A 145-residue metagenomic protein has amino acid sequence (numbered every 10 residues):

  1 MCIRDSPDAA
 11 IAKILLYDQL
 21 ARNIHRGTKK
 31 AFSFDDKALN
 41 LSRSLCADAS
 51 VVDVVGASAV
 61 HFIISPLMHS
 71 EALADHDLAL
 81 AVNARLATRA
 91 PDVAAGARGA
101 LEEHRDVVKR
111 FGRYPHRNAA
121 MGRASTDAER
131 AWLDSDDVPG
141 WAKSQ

Functional and structural regions predicted by a protein language model:
M1-I3: Short, small-residue-biased leader/transition segments that mark boundaries at the very start of proteins
S6-I14, G56-H61, A97: Alpha-helical scaffolds flanking conserved acidic
K13-A31: Conserved alpha-helical segments that form or flank metal/cofactor-binding pockets of metalloenzymes
H25-F34, D53-A57: Short acidic alpha-helical/loop segments enriched in Asp/Glu that coordinate divalent cations
A38-T88: A contiguous pocket-lining binding segment that forms or flanks enzyme active sites
V82-A100, H104-R105, F111: C-terminal folded domains that constitute the principal catalytic or ligand-binding module of multi-domain proteins
R113-H116: Membrane-proximal soluble regions of multi-pass membrane proteins
S125-S144: Acidic, carboxylate-rich catalytic segments that either coordinate divalent cations
